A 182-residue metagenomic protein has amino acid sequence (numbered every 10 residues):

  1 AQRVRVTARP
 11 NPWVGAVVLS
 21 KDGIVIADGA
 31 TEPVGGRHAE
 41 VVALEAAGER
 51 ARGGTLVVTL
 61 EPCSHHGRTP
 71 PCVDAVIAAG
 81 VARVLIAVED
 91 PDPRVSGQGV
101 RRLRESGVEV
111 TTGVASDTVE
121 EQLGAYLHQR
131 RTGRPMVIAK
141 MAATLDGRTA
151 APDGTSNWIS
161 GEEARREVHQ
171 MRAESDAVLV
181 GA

Functional and structural regions predicted by a protein language model:
A1-R9, Q129: Short, basic/aromatic recognition patches
P12-V14, I26, V137-A139: Short loop/turn microsegments at loop-to-beta-strand junctions
G15-V17, V58-T59, A87, K140-T144 (+1 more regions): Short beta-strand segments
V17-T118: Zn2+-dependent cytidine deaminase-like catalytic core
V42, A46, A75, R102 (+5 more regions): Alpha-helical scaffold segments in soluble metabolic enzymes
T69, S96-G99, Q122-A125, A150-T155: Short acidic, glycine/serine/threonine-rich loops at helix termini
P91, V119-R130: Histidine/acidic-residue-rich, glycine-tolerant segments that coordinate divalent metal ions
H128-A182: Active-site ligand-binding patch in enzyme domains
